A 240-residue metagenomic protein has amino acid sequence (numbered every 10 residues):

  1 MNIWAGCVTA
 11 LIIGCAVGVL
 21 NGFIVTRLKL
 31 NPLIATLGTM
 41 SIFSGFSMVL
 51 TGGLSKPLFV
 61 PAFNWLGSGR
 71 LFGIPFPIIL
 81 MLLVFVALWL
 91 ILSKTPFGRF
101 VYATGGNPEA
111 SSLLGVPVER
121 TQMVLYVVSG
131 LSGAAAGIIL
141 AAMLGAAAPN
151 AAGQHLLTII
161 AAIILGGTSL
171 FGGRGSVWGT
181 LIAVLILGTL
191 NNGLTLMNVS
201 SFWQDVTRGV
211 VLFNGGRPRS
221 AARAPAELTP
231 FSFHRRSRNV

Functional and structural regions predicted by a protein language model:
N2, G6-G14, P32, T36-M40 (+3 more regions): Alpha-helical transmembrane segments of multi-pass membrane proteins, especially transporters and channels
N2-A10, C15-N21, V25, F72-A147: Helix-loop-helix "hairpin" substructures at the membrane interface of multi-pass membrane proteins
I13-L58, I91-P96, G153, I160-V177 (+1 more regions): Short loop segments and helix-boundary regions at transmembrane helix junctions of multi-pass inner-membrane proteins
L28, P32-T95, T121-V124, M143-A152 (+1 more regions): Transmembrane helix-bundle core of multi-pass membrane transporters and related energy-transducing complexes
L33-T36, A62, I91, F100-A103 (+5 more regions): Residue-level recognition of specific faces of alpha-helices
M40, S44-G45, L80-L90, Y126-G137 (+3 more regions): Hydrophobic core segments of alpha-helical transmembrane domains in multi-pass membrane transport and ion-translocation
V86-A87, L113-R120, L190-V240: Cytosolic-side transmembrane-helix boundaries in multi-pass membrane proteins
G133, M143-G209: Transmembrane alpha-helical segments in multi-pass inner-membrane proteins
